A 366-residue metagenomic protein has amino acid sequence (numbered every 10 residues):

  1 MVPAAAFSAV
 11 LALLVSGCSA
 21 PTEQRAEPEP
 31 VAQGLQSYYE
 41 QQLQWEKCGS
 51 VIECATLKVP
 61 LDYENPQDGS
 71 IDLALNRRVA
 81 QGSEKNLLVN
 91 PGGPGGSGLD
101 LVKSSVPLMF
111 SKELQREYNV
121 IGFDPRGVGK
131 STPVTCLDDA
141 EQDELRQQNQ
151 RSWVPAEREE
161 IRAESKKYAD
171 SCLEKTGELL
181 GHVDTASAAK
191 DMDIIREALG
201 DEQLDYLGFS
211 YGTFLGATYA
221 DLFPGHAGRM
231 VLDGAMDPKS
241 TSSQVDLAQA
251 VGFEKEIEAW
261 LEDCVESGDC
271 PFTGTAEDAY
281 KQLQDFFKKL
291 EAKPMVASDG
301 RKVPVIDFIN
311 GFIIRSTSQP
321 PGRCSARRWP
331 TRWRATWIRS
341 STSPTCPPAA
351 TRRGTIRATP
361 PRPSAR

Functional and structural regions predicted by a protein language model:
M1-V10, D205: N-terminal export and membrane-targeting signals
A6-F7, E117, E202, S325: Generic hydrophobic-segment detector
A12-G17: C-terminal motif of bacterial Sec signal peptides marking the signal peptidase cleavage site
S19-T22: Bacterial signal peptide processing site
Q24-D307, R362: Gly/Pro-rich cap/lid or specificity-loop segments adjacent to the active site
Y280-R366: Alpha/beta-hydrolase fold active-site neighborhood
